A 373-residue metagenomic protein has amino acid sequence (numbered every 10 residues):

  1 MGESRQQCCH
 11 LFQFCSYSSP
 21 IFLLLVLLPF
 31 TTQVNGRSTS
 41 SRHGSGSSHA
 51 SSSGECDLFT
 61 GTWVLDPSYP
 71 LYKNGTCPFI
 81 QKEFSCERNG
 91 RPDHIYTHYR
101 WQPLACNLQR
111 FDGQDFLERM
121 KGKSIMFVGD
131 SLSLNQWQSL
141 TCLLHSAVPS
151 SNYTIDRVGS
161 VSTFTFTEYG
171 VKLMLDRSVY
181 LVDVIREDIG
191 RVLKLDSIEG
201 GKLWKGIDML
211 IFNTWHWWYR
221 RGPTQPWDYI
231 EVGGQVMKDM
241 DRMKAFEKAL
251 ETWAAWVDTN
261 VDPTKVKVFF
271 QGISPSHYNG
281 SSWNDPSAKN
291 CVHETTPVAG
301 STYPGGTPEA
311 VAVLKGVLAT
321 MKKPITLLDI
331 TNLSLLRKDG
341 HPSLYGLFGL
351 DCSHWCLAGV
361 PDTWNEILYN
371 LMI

Functional and structural regions predicted by a protein language model:
G2-I373: A compositional signature for long Ser/Thr(±Pro)-rich, low-complexity
